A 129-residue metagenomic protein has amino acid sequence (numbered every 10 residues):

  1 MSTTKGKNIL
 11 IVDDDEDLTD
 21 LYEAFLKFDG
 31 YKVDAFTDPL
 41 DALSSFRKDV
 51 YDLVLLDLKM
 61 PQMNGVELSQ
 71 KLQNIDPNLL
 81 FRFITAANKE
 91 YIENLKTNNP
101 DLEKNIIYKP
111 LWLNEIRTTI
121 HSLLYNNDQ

Functional and structural regions predicted by a protein language model:
M1-N8, W112-Q129: Non-catalytic signal-transmission and effector/linker regions of two-component phosphorelay proteins
E16-D34: Two-component/phosphorelay signaling modules centered on CheY-like receiver
A35-L53: Acidic, metal-coordinating helix/loop segments flanking the phosphotransfer/catalytic sites of two-component signaling
T37-D38, N64-L68: Acidic catalytic/metal-coordinating carboxylates
D57: Active-site residues of response regulator receiver
M60: Receiver (REC) domain active-site loop signature in two-component systems and cognate sites in sensor histidine kinases
E67, N88-I106, N114, T118: Alpha4 helix (beta4-alpha4-beta5 surface) of REC/receiver domains from two-component response regulators
R82-A86: Hydrophobic/aromatic residues positioned on beta-strands within the core alpha/beta folds
